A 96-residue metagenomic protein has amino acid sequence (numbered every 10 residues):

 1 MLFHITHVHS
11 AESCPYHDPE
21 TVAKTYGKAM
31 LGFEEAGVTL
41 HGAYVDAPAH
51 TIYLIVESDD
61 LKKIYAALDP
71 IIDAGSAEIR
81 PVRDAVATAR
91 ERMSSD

Functional and structural regions predicted by a protein language model:
M1-E34, T39-H50, K62, D84-D96: Short S/T/G/P-rich N-terminal loop/turn motif that feeds into the first structured element of a domain
V8, I55-E57: Short hydrophobic/aromatic beta-strand micro-patches that form the beta-sheet surface supporting nucleotide- or nucleic
K28, E57-R90: An amphipathic, aromatic/His-enriched active-site/gating alpha helix that lines ligand/cofactor pockets
